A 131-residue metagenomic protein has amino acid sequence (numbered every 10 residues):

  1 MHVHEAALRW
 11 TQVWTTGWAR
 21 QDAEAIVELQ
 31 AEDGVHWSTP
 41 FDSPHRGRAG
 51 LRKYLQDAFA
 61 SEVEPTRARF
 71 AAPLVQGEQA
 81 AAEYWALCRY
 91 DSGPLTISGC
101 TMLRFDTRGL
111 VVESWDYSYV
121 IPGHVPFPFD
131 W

Functional and structural regions predicted by a protein language model:
M1-E32, F129-W131: Short, low-complexity N-terminal intrinsically disordered segments enriched in polar/charged residues
M1-H2, A6, K53-W131: A beta-strand edge to alpha-helix "cap/lid" segment located at domain peripheries
V13-G17, H36-W37, L87-C88: Alpha-helix C-capping/helix-to-loop hinge sites
W14, I26-V27, G34, G47 (+4 more regions): Hydrophobic pocket/interface hotspot
G17, F41-D42, A71: Short N-terminal micro-motifs specific to bacterial/archaeal maturation and metal-cluster initiation sites
D33-V35, P94: Short hydrophobic/aromatic segments of transmembrane alpha-helices and their interfaces
V35-R46, S61: A short gly/proline-enriched turn/hairpin at secondary-structure junctions
